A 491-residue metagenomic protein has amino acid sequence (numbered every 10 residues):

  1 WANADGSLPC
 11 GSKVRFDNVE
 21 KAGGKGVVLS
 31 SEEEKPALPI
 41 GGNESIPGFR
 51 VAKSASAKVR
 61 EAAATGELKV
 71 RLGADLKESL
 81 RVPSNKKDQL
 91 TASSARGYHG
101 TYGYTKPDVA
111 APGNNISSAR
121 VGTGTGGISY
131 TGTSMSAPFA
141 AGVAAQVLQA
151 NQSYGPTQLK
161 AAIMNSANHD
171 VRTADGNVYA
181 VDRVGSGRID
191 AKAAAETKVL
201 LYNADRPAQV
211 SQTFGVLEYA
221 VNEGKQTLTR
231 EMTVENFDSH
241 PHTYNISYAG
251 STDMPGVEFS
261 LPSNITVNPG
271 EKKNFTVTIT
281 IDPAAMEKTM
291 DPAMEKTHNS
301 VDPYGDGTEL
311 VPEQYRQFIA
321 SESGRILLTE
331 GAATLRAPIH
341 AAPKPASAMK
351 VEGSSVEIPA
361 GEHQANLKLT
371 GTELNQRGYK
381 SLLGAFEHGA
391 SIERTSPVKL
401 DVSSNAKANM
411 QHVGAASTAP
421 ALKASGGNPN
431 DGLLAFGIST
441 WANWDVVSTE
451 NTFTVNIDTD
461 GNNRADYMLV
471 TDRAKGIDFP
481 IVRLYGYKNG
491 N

Functional and structural regions predicted by a protein language model:
W1-P107, A111: Structured lumen-facing ectodomains of secretory-pathway proteins
A4-D5, S12-G41, A110-N177, E287-T289: Hydrolase catalytic cores
P47-A62, V109, Q149-E231, F237 (+1 more regions): C-terminal subdomain of the subtilisin-like protease fold in secreted/lumenal serine endopeptidases
Q89-A95, Y179, A191-S239, L261-V267 (+2 more regions): Beta-sheet-dominated interaction scaffolds and their linkers
V234-P241, S251, G331, W441-D445: Short solvent-exposed strand-capping/beta-turn motif centered on an Asx-Ser/Thr pair
F237-P255, V455-T459: Short acidic, flexible loop segments centered on an aromatic residue
V257-E313: Intrinsically disordered, low-complexity Pro/Gly/Ser/Thr-rich segments with frequent PxxP/GP/PP motifs and embedded
H363-N491: Surface-exposed extracytoplasmic segments
